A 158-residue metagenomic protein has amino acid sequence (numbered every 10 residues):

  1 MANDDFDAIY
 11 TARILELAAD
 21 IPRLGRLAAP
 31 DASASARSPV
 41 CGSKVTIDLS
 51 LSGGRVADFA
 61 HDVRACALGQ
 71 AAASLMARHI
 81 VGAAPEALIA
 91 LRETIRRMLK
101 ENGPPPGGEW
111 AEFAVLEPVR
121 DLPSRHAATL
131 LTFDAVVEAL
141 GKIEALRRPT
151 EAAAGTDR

Functional and structural regions predicted by a protein language model:
M1-G25, A83-R158: C-terminal binding/interaction regions
A8, A12, P39-S43, C66 (+1 more regions): Alpha-helix initiation and capping sites
L17-V63: Structured beta-strand/loop patches that form or line metal/cofactor-binding pockets in enzymes
D62-A65, G69, R125: Short, conserved glycine- and acidic-residue-centered signature motifs in active-site or ligand-binding loops
L68-A73, A128-L131: Catalytic-loop motifs flanking and including active-site residues across diverse enzymes
A72-A84: Alpha-helical support elements that line or immediately flank enzyme active sites and cofactor-binding pockets
